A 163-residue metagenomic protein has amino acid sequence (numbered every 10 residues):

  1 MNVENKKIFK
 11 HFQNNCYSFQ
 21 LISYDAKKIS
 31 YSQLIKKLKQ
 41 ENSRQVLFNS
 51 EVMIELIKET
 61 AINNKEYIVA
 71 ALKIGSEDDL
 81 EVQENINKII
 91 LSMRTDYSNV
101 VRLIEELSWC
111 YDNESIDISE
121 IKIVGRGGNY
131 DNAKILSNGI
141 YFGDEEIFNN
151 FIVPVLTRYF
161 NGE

Functional and structural regions predicted by a protein language model:
M1-E163: Intrinsically disordered, low-complexity, charge-rich terminal extensions of nucleic-acid-associated complexes
